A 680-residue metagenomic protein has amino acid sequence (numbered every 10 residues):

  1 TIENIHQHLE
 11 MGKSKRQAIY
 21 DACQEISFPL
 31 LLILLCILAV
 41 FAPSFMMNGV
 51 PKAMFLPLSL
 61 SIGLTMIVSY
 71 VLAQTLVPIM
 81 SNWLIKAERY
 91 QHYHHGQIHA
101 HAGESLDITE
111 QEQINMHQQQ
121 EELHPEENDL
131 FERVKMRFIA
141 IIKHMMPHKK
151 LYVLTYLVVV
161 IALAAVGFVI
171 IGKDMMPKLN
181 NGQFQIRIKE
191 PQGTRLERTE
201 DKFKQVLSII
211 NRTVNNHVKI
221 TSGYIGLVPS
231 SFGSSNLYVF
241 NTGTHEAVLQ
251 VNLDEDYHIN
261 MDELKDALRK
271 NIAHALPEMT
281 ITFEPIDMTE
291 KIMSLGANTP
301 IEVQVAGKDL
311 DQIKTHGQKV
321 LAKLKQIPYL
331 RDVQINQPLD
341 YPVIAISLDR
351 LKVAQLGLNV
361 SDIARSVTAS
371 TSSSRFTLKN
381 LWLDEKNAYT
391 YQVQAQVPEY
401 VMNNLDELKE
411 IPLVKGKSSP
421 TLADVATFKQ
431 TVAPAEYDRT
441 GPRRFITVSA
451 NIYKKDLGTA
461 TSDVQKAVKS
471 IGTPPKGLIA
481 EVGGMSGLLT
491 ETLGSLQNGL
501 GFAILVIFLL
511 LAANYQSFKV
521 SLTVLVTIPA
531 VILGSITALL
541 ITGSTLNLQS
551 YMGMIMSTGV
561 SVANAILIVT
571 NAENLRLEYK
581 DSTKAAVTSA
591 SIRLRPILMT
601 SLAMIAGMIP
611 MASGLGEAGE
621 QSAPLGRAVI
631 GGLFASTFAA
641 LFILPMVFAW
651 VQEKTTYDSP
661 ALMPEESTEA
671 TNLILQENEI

Functional and structural regions predicted by a protein language model:
T1-I5, I26-M46, A53-E122, L249 (+6 more regions): Transmembrane alpha-helices and their membrane-interface boundaries in multi-pass membrane transporters and channels
T1-Q7, M46, L64, L509-R593 (+3 more regions): Hydrophobic transmembrane alpha-helices and their membrane-interface caps in long multi-pass transport proteins
H8-L32, F55, K135, L493 (+1 more regions): Helix-loop junctions and hydrophobic alpha-helical segments within the transmembrane domains of large membrane
I26, H99-P177, H274-A275, M279 (+3 more regions): Signature of alpha-helical transmembrane segments and their immediate interfacial
S44-M54, E88-R89, L157-T194, F232-L237 (+4 more regions): Transmembrane helices with small-residue packing motifs
K173-Q250, K270, L310-V343, L673-E677: Extracytoplasmic/periplasmic
R198-L295, L351-T377, N387: Solvent-exposed, membrane-proximal periplasmic/extracellular interface segments of envelope transport and secretion
K314-A503, I507, A512-Y515, T583-T588: Extracytoplasmic/periplasmic membrane-proximal domains and adjacent transmembrane bundles of envelope biogenesis
